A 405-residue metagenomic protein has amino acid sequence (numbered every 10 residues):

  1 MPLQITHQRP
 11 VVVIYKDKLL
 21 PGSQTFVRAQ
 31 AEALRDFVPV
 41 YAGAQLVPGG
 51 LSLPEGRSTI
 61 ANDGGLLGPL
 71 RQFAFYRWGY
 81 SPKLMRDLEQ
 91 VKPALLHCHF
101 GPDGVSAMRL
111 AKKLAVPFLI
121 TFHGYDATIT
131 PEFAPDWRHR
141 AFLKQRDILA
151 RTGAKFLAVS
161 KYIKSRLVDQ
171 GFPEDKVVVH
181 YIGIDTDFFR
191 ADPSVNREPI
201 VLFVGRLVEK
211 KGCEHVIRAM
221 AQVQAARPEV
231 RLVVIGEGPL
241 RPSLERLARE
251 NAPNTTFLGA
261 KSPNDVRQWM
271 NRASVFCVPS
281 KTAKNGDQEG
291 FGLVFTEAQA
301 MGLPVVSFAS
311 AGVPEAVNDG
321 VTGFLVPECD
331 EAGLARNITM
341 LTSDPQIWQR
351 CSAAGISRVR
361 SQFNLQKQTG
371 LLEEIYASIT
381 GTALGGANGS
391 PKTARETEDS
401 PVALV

Functional and structural regions predicted by a protein language model:
V13, L157, P193-K211, I217-A221 (+1 more regions): Conserved donor-binding/catalytic core segment of Leloir-type glycosyltransferases
R77-Y80, P117-L119, A127-L149, T186: Nucleotide-sugar donor phosphate/pyrophosphate-binding loop at the beta->alpha transition of glycosyltransferases
C98-D103, F122: Short His-centered aromatic/hydrophobic patch
Y162, G183: Carbohydrate-associated surface elements
P242-R267: Nucleotide-activated donor-binding/catalytic signature segment of Leloir-type glycosyltransferases, i.e., the conserved
N271-G286, L303: Acidic donor-binding loop of glycosyltransferase active sites
F295, A300, P304-S307, V317: Short hydrophobic beta-strand element within catalytic cores of glycosyltransferases and related nucleotide-activated
A316-G320, F324-E331, M340-Q346: Conserved acidic donor-binding segment of nucleotide-sugar-dependent glycosyltransferases
